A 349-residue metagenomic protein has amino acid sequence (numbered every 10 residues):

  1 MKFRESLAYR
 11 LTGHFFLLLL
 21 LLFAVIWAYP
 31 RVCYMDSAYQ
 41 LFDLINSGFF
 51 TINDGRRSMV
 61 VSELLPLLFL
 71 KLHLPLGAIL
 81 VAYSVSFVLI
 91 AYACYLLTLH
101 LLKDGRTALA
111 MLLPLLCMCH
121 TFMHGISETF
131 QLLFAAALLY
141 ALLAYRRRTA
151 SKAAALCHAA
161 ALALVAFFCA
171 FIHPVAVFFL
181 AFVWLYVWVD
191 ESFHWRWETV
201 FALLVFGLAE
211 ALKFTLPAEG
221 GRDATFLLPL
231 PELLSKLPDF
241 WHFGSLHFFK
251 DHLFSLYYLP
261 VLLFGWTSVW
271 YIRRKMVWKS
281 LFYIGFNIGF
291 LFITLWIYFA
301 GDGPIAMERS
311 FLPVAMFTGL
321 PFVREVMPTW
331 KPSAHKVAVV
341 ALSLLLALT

Functional and structural regions predicted by a protein language model:
M1-L22, E325-V339: Start-transfer (signal-anchor) and selected internal transmembrane alpha helices of multi-pass inner/ER membrane
L21-F87, Y92, C119-Q131, A166-R273 (+1 more regions): Transmembrane catalytic cores of multi-pass membrane glycosyltransferases and polysaccharide-assembly enzymes
A28, L97-K103, L139-A150, W184-H194 (+2 more regions): Structural signal for the C-terminal ends of transmembrane alpha-helices and the immediately following loop
V85-G105: Transmembrane-helix motifs of polytopic, lipid-linked glycan transferases
T98-M118: Transmembrane-helix signature of polytopic, membrane-embedded enzymes that assemble or transfer cell-envelope glycans
R106-L112, A135-F167, W197-F201: Short hydrophobic alpha-helices at membrane interfaces in multi-pass membrane enzymes
A150-S151, D302-V340: Alpha-helical transmembrane segments of multi-pass integral membrane proteins, characterized by long hydrophobic
K275-I288, E325-L348: Signature aromatic-anchored transmembrane alpha helix within multi-pass, membrane-resident enzymes that catalyze glycan
